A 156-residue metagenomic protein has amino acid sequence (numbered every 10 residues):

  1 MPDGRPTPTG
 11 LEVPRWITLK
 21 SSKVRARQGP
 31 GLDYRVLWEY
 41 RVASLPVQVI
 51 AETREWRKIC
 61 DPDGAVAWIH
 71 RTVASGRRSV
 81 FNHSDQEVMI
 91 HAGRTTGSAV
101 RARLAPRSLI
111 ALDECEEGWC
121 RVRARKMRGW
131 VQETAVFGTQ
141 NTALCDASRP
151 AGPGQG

Functional and structural regions predicted by a protein language model:
M1-Q28, E39-A43, I50-T53, C60-A65 (+5 more regions): SH3-family beta-barrel domains
L32-L37: Short boundary/loop segments of OB/S1/cold-shock single-stranded nucleic-acid-binding domains
